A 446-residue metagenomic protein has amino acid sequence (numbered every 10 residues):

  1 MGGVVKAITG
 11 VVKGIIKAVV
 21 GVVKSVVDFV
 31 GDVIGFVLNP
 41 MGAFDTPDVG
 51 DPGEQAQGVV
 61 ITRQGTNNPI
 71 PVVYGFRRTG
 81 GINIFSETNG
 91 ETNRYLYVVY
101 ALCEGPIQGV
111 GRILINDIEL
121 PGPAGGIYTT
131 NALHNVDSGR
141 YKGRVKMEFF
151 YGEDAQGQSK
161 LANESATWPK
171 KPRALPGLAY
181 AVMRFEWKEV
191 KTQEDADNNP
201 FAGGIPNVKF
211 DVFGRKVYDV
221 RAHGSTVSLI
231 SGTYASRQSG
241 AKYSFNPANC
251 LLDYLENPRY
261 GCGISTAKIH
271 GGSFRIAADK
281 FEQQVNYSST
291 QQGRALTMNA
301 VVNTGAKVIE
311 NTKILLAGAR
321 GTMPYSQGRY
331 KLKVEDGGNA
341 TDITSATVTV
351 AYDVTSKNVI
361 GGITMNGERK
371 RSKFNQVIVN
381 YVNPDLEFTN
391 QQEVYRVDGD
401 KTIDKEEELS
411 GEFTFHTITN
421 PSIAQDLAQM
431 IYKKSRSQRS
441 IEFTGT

Functional and structural regions predicted by a protein language model:
M1-V20: Short, intrinsically disordered N-terminal pre-domain segments
G14, A18, V22-S25, F29-A319 (+5 more regions): Polar, S/T/G-rich
G105-G109, T347-T419: Acidic, small/polar-enriched beta strand-loop surface segments
A319, S326-T341: Extended, well-ordered alpha-helical scaffold/bundle regions in very large, multi-domain proteins
Q327-R329, Q376, S440: A generic structural signal for beta-strand entry/edge sites
R436-G445: Short, structured beta-strand/loop micro-motifs enriched in basic residues and often containing a Trp
